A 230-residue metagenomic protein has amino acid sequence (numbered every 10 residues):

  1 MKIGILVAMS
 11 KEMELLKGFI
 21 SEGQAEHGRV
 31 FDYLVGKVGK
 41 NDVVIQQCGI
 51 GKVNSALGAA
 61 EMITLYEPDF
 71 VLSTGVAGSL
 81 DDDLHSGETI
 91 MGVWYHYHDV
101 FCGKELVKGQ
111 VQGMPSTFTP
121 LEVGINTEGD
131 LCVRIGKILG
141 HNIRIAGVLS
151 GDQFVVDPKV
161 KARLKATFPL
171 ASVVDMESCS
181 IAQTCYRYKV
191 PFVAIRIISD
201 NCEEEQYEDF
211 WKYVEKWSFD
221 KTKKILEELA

Functional and structural regions predicted by a protein language model:
M1-Y66: N-terminal short beta-loop-beta anion/metal-coordinating cradle
R29-F31, I50, W94-Y97, I197-D200: Short, acidic/turn-prone active-site loops that include or flank metal/cofactor- and phosphate-binding residues
V44-C48, G147-L149, I195: Active-site-proximal beta-strand elements of phosphoester/diester hydrolases
E67-L72: Proline-aspartate-enriched helix->loop->beta-strand connector
L80-F168: Mid-sequence, gly/pro-rich, charge-dense loop/helix-turn segments that line enzyme active sites
F154-E204: A C-terminal functional module that forms or caps the active site or interfaces directly with catalytic machinery
F192, I197-A230: Regulatory input/activation interfaces that engage signals or partners
